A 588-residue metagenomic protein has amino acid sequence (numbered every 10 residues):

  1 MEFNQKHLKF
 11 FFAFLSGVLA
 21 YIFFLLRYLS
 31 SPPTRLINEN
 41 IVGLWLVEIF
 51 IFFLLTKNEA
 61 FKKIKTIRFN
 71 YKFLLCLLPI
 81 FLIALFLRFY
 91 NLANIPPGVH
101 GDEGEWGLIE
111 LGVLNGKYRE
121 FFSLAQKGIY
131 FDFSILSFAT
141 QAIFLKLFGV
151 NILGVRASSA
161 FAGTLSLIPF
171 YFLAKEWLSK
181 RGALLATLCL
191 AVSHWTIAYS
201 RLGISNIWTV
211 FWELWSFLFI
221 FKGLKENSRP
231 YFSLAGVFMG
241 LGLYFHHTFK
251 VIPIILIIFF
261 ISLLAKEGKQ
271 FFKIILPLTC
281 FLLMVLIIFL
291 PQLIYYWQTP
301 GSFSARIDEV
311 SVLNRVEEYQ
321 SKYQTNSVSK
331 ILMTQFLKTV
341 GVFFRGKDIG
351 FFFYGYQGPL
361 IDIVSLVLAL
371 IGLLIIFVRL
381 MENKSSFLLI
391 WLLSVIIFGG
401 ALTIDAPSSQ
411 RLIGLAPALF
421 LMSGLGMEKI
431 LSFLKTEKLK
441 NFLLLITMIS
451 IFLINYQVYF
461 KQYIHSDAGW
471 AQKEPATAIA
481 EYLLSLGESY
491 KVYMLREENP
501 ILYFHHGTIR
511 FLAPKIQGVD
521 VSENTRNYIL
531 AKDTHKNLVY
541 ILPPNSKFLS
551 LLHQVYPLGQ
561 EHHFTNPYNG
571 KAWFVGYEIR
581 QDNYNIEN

Functional and structural regions predicted by a protein language model:
M1-P79, L234, I255, F259-S262 (+4 more regions): Membrane-embedded, hydrophobic transmembrane alpha-helices
L26-P33, T248-F249, K429, F433 (+1 more regions): Catalytic lumenal/periplasmic loop and adjoining terminal transmembrane helix of membrane glycan-assembly enzymes
L26-R27, I51-T56, L214-L234, G242: Membrane-interface transmembrane helices that cradle and orient dolichyl/undecaprenyl
I95, E105-E120, A125-K127, F133 (+10 more regions): Transmembrane-lumen/periplasm boundary regions of multi-pass, lipid-linked membrane glycan transferases
A157-K180, W215, F219, L368-I375 (+1 more regions): Transmembrane-helix motifs of polytopic, lipid-linked glycan transferases
A157-L165, L184-W215, R229, F245 (+2 more regions): Multi-pass, polyprenyl lipid-linked donor-dependent membrane glycosyltransferases
F170-V192, E382-I390, N441-L445: Transmembrane-helix signature of polytopic, membrane-embedded enzymes that assemble or transfer cell-envelope glycans
Y199-S200, N206-T209, V251, I363-L368 (+1 more regions): Hydrophobic/aromatic-rich transmembrane helices and adjacent perimembrane loops
